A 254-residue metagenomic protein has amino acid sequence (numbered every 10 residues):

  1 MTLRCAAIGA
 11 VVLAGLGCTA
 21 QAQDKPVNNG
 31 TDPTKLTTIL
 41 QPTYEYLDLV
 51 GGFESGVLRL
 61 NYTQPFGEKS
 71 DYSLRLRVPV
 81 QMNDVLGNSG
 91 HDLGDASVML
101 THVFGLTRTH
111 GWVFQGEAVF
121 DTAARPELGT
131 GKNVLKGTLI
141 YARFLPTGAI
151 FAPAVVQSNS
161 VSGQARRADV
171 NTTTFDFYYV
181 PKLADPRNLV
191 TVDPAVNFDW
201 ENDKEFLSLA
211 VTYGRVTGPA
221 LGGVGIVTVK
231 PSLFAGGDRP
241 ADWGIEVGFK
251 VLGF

Functional and structural regions predicted by a protein language model:
M1-T31: Cleavable N-terminal export/targeting peptides
A22-F254: Transmembrane beta-barrel domains of Gram-negative outer membranes and organellar outer membranes
